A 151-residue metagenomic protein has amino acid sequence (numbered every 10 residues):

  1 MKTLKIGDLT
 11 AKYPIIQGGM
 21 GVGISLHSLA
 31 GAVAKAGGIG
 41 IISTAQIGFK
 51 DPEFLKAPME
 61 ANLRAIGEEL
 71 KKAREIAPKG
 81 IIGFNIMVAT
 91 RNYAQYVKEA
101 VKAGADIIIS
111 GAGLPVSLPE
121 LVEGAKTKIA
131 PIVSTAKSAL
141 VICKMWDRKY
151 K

Functional and structural regions predicted by a protein language model:
M1-K151: Active-site entrance/lid segments in N-terminal catalytic domains of soluble metabolic enzymes
